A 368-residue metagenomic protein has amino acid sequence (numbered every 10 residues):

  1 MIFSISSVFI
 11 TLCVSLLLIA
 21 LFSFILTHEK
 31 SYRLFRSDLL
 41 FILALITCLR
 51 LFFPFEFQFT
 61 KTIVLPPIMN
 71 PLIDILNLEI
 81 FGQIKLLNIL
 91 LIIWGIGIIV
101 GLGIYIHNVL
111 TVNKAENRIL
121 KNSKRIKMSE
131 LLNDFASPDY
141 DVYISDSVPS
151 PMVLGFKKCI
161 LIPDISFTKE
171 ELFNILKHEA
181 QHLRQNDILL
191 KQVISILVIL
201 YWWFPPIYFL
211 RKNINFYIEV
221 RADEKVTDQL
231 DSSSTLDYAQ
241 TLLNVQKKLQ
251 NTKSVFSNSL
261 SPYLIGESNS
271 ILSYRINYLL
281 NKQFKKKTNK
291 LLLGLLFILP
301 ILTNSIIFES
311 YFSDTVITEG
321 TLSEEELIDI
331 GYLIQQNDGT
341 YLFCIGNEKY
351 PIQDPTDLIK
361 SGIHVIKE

Functional and structural regions predicted by a protein language model:
I2-P66, E79-N304: Membrane-embedded and juxtamembrane structural elements of multi-pass membrane proteins
F53-P71, Q246, Y341-P355: Membrane-proximal extracellular/periplasmic loop immediately following the first transmembrane helix
E56-I63, S305-E324: Sec-dependent signal peptide cleavage junction
V64-E79, T321-E325: Membrane-interfacial helical/loop segments at transmembrane boundaries in membrane proteins
E325-E368: Extracytosolic and intramembrane catalytic regions of membrane-associated proteins in envelope/secretory systems
